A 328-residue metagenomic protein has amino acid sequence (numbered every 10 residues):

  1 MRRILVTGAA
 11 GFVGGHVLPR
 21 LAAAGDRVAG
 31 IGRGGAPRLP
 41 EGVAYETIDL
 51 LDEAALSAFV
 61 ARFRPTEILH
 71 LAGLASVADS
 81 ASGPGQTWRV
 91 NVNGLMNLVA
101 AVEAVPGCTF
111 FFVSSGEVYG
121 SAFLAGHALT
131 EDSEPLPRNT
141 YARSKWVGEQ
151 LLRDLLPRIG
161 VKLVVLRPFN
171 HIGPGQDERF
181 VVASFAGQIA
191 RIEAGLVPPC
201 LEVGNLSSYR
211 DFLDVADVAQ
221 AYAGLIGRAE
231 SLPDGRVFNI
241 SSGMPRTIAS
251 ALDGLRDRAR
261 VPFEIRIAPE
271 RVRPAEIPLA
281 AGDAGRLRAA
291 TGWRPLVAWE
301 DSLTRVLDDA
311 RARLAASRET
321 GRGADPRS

Functional and structural regions predicted by a protein language model:
R2, W299-S328: Amphipathic terminal alpha-helices
I4-A23: N-terminal Rossmann NAD(P)H-binding glycine-rich loop of SDR-like oxidoreductase domains
G15, I68, S82-F111: NAD(P)-cofactor binding segment of oxidoreductase domains
L50-V90: NAD(P)H-binding glycine-rich loop region in Rossmannoid oxidoreductase-like domains and their noncatalytic homologs
S82-N97, V118-V165, N170: Catalytic helix-loop patch of NAD(P)-dependent Rossmann-fold dehydrogenases
A122-H127, Q150-R210, V215-G224, P245-I248 (+1 more regions): NAD(P)-dependent short-chain dehydrogenase/reductase
C200-L201, N205, D234-F238, R246-D253 (+3 more regions): C-terminal "lid/loop" region of Rossmann-like NAD(P)-dependent oxidoreductases
V215, V237, S250, P269-D301 (+2 more regions): Conserved C-terminal active-site "lid" loop/helix of NAD(P)H-dependent oxidoreductases that clamps the redox cofactor
